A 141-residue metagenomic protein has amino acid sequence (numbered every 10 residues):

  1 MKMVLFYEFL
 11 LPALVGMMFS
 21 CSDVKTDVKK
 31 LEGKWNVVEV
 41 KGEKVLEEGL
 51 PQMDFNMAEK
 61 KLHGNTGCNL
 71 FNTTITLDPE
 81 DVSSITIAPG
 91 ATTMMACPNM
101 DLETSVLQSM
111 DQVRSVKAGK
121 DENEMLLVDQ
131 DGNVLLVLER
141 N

Functional and structural regions predicted by a protein language model:
M1-F19: Sec-dependent bacterial lipoprotein signal peptides
C21-N141: Lipid interaction determinants
